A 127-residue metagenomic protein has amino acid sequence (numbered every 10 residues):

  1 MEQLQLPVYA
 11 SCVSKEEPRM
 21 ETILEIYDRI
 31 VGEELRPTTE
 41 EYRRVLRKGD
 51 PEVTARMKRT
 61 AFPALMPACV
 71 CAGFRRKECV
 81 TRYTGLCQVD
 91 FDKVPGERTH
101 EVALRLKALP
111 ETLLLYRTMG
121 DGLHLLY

Functional and structural regions predicted by a protein language model:
M1-G85: DNA replication initiation on ssDNA origins
D28, D50, D90-D92, D121: Acidic-enriched, low-complexity/disordered segments with a strong bias for Aspartate over Glutamate
G73-F74, E97, L123: Residues in flexible loops and secondary-structure boundaries
Y83-E97: Acidic di-acidic motifs
V89, K107-A108, T112-Y127: Histidine-centered divalent-metal-coordination microenvironment in nucleic-acid enzymes
V94-E111: Short amphipathic alpha-helix segments
